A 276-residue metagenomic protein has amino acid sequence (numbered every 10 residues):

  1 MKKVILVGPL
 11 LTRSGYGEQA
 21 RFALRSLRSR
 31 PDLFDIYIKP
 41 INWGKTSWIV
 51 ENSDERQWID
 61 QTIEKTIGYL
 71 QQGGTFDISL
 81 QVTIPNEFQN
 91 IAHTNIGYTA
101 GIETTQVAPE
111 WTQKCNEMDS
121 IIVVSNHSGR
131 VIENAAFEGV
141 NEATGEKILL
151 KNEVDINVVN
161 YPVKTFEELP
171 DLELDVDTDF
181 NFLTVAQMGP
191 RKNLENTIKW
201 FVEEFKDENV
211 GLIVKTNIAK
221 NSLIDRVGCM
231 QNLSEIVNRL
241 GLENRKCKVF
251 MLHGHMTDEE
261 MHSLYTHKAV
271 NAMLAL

Functional and structural regions predicted by a protein language model:
M1-K2, T165-N181, E204-E208: Nucleotide-sugar donor-binding and catalytic loop/hinge architecture of NDP-sugar-dependent glycosyltransferases
M1-K45: N-terminal subdomain of nucleotide-sugar transferases
I5-G8, D175-K192, I198-F201, L212-V214: Conserved donor-binding/catalytic core segment of Leloir-type glycosyltransferases
I5-V7, K45-N134, E260: Extended catalytic core of nucleotide-activated donor transferases of GT-like folds
L10-L11, V185-G189, I218-K220, H255: Short donor-sugar binding/catalytic loops of nucleotide-sugar-dependent glycosyltransferases, especially enzymes
R13-S14, G189-N193, D207: A short, basic/aromatic alpha-helical/loop segment that forms part of the nucleotidyl-sugar donor-binding site
S120-E168: Donor nucleotide-sugar binding/catalytic pocket of nucleotide-sugar-dependent glycosyltransferases
S222-A272: Nucleotide-activated donor-binding/catalytic signature segment of Leloir-type glycosyltransferases, i.e., the conserved
